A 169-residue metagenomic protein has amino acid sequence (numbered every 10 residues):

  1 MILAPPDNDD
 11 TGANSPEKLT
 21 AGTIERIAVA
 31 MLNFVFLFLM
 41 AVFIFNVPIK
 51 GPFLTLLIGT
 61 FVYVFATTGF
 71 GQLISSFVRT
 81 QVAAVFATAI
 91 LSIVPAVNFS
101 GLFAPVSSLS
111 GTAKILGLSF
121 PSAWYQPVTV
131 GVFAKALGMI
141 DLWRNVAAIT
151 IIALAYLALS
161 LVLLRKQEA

Functional and structural regions predicted by a protein language model:
M1-I2, M31, M40, M139: Detector for methionine-enriched segments
M1-T23, A169: Transmembrane helix boundary and interhelical loop/hinge segments in multi-pass membrane proteins
I2, F34-V35, T68: A generic alpha-helix surface/boundary motif
D10-G12, F45-I49: Helix-boundary and loop/linker segments of multi-pass membrane transporters
P16-N33, A148: Alpha-helical transmembrane segments of multi-pass membrane proteins
A28, F38, P48-A169: Membrane-spanning alpha-helical segments of multipass transporters and channels
V35-I44: Short membrane-interface helical motifs at transmembrane helix boundaries in multi-pass membrane transporters
